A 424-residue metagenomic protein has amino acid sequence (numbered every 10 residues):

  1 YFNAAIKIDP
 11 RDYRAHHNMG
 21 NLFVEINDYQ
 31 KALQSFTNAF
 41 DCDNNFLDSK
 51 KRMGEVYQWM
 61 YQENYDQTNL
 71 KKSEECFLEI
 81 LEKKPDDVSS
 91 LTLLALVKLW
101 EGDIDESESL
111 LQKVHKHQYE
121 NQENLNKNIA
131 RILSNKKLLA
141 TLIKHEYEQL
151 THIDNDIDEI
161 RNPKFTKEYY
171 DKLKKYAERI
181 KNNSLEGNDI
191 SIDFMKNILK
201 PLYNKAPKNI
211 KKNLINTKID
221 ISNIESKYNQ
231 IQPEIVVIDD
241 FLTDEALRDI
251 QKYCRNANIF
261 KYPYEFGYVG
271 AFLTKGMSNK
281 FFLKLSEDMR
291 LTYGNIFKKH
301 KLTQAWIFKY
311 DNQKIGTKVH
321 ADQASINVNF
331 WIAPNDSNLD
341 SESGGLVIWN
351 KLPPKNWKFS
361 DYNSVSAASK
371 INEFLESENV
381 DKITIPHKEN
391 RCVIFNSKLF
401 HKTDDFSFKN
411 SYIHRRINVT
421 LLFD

Functional and structural regions predicted by a protein language model:
Y13-R14, L47-D48, V88-S89: Helix-start (N-cap) detector for alpha-helical repeat units in TPR-like alpha-solenoids, especially tetratricopeptide
W100-G102, S107-E108, Q112-C392, K398-D424: Fe(II)/2-oxoglutarate oxygenase catalytic core
